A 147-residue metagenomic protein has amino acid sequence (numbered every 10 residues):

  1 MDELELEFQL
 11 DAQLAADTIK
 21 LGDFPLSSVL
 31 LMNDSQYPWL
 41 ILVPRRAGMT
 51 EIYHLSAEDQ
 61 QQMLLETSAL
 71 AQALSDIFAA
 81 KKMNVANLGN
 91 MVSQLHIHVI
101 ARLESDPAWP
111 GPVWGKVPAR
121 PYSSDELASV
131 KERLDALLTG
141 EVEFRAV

Functional and structural regions predicted by a protein language model:
M1-L95, V99-V147: HIT superfamily nucleotide-processing domains
